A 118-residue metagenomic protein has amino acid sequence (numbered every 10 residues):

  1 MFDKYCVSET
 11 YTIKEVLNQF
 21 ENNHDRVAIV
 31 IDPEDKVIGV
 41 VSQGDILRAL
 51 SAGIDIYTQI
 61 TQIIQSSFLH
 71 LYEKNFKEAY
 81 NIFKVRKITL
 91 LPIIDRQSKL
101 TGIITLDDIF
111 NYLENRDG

Functional and structural regions predicted by a protein language model:
M1-Q19, D25, I31-P33, V37-I38 (+3 more regions): Bateman/CBS regulatory modules and CBS-like beta-alpha motifs in cytosolic regions of diverse proteins
D45-I60, L106-G118: A short, polar/charged loop-to-alpha-helix boundary motif
